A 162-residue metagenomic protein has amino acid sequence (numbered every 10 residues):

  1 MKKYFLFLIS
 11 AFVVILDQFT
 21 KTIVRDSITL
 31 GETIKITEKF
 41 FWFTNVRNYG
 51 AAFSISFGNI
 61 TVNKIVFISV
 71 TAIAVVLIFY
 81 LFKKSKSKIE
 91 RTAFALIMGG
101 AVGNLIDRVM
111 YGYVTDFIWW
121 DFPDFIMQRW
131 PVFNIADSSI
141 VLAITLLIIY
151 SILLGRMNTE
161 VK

Functional and structural regions predicted by a protein language model:
M1-K162: Alpha-helical transmembrane bundles and membrane-interface segments of multipass inner-membrane proteins
